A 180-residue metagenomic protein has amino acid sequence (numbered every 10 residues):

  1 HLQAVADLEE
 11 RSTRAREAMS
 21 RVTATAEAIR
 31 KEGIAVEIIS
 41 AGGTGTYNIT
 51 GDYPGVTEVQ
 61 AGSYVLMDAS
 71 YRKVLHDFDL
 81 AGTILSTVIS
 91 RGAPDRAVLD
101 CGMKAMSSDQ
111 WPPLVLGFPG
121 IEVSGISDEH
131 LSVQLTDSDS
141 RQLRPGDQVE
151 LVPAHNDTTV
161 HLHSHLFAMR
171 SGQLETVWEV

Functional and structural regions predicted by a protein language model:
H1-R72, H76: Active-site loop/helix belt of alpha/beta enzymes
L8, G45, R72-V74, T83 (+2 more regions): Residue-level detector of functional hotspots within protein domains
A18, D77-D79, I121-G125: Short Gly/Pro-enriched turn/cap motifs at secondary-structure boundaries
T23-A35, I89-P94, L151-A154, T158: Generic secondary-structure signature for well-ordered alpha-helical cores
E32, E37, T57, G62 (+5 more regions): Structural beta-strand/beta-sheet cores of well-ordered domains, especially the beta-sheet scaffolds that support
G51-Y53, T83, G125, H161: A generic fold-level signal
S63-G117: Internal helical hairpin/lid segments
A93-V180: C-terminal accessory subdomain/extension
